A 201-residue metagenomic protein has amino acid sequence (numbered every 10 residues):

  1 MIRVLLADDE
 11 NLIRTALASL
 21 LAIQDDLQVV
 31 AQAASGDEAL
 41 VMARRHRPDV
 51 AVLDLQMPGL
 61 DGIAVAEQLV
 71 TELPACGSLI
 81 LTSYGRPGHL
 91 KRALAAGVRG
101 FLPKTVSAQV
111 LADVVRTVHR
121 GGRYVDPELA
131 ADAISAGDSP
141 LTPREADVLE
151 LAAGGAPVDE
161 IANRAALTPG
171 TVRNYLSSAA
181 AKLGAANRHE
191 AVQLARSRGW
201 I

Functional and structural regions predicted by a protein language model:
M1-I13, L17-L21, L141: Conserved acidic segment of CheY-like receiver
D26-A34, M42, A185-A186: Short hydrophobic/Thr-rich beta-strand motif most characteristic of the beta2 strand and flanking loop of CheY-like
S35-E38, P58-V65: Acidic catalytic/metal-coordinating carboxylates
V41, I63-A75: Short amphipathic alpha-helix used as the core "switch/output" element in two-component signaling
H46-V52: Active-site beta3 strand of CheY-like receiver
D54, T82: Active-site residues of response regulator receiver
G88-L149, W200: Short, flexible helix-to-coil linker/hinge segments that flank and couple to helix-turn-helix
G155-E190: Recognition helix of helix-turn-helix DNA-binding domains
